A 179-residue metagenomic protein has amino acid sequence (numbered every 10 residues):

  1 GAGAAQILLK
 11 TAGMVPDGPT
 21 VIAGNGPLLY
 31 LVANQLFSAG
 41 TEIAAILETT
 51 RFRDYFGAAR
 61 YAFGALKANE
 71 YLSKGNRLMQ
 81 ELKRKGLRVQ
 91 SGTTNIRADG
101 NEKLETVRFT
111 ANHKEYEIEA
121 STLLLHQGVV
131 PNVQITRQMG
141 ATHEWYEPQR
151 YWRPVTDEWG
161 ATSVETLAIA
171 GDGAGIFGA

Functional and structural regions predicted by a protein language model:
G1-A179: Residues forming the flavin
